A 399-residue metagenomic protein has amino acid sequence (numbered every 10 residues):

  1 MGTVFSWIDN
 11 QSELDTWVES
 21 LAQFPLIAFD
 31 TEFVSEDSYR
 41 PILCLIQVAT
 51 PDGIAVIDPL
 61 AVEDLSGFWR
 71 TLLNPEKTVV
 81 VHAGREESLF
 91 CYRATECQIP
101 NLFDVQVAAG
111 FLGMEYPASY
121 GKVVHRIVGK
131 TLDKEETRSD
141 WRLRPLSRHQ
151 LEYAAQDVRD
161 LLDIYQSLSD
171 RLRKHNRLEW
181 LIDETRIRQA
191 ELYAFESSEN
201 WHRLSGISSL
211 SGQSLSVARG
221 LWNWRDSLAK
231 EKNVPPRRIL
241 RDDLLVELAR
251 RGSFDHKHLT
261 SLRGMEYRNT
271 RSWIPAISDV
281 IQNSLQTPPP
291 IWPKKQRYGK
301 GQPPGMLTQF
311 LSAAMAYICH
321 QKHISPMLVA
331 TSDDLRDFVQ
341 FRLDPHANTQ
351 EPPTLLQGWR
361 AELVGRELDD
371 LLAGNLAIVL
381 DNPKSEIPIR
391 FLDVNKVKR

Functional and structural regions predicted by a protein language model:
M1-I27, T31: N-terminal accessory regions of nucleic-acid-interacting proteins
W7, Q47, D52-G67, T71-L162 (+1 more regions): Active-site-proximal helix-loop-helix substrate-binding element of RNase H-like nuclease domains
F24-L26, L43-L45, G53-I54: A common structural microfeature
A28, D37, L45-V48: Non-catalytic, usually N-terminal nucleic-acid engagement modules in DNA/RNA processing proteins
F33-R40: Single-stranded nucleic-acid-binding OB-fold domains
R40-P41, S272: Generic recognition of short, well-ordered alpha-helical segments
R148, V158, I164-R399: Accessory DNA-binding and partner-docking regions appended to nucleic-acid-acting proteins, especially the terminal
